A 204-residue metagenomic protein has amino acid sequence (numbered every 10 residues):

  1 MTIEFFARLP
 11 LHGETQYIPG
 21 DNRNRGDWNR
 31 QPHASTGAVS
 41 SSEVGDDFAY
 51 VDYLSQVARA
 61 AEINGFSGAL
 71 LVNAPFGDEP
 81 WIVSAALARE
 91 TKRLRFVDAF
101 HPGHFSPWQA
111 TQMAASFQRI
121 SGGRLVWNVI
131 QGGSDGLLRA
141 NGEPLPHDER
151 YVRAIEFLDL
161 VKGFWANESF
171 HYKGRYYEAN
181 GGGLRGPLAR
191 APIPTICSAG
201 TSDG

Functional and structural regions predicted by a protein language model:
M1-T91, I193-P194: N-terminal beta1-alpha1-beta2 module of alpha/beta enzyme domains
F6-R8, V72, V97-A99, N128-I130 (+1 more regions): A cross-family glycoside hydrolase active-site/sugar-binding cleft signature
Q16-Y17, G37-G45, Q109-G204: Internal, glycine-rich beta/alpha segment that forms the wall or movable "lid" of small-molecule/cofactor binding
S41-D47, L70-L71, V97-H104, P144-D148: The substrate-binding groove and active-site-proximal loops of carbohydrate-active enzymes, especially glycoside
A61, A69, F96, L125-W127: Hydrophobic residues within beta-strands of alpha/beta enzymes
A74-F76, F100-W108, Q131-D135: Acidic, glycine-rich active-site loops and adjacent beta-strand->loop/helix elements that engage anionic groups
P80-D98, R153, F157, F164: Alpha-helix-loop-beta-strand connector modules within alpha/beta enzyme cores
P80-W81, P107-T111: Conserved strand-to-helix beginnings and helix N-cap segments that scaffold or border functional pockets
